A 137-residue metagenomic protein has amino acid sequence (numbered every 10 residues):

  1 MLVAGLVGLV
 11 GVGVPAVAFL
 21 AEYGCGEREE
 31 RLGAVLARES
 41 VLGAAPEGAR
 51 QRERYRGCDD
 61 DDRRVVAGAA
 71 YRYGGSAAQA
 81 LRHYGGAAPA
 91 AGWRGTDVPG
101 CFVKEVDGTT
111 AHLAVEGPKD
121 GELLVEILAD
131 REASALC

Functional and structural regions predicted by a protein language model:
M1-C137: An acidic-aromatic pocket/loop used at catalytic or ligand-binding sites
